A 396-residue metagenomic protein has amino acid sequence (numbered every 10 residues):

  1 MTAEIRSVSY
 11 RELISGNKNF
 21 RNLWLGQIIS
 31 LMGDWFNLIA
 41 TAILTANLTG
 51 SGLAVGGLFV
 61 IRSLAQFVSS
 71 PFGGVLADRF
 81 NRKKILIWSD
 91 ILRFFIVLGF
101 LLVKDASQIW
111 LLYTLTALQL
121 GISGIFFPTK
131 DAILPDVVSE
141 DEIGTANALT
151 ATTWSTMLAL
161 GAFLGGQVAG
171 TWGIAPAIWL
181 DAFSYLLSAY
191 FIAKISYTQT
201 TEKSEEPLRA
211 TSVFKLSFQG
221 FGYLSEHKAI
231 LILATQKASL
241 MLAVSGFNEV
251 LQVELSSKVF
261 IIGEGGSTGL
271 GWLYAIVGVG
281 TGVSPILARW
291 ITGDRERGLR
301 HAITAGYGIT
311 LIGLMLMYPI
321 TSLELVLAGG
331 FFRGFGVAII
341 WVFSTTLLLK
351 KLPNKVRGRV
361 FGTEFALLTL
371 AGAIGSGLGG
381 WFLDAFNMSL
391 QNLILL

Functional and structural regions predicted by a protein language model:
T2-F20, T198-T235: Juxtamembrane intracellular "pre-TM" segments in multi-pass secondary transporters
R11-I43, A117, E226-S245, F331: Pair of pore-lining "gating" transmembrane helices in MFS-fold secondary transporters
I28, I96, I109-I125, L325-I339: Hydrophobic core of transmembrane alpha-helices in multi-pass small-molecule transporters, especially MFS/SLC-type
I39-G52, V250-S267: Short amphipathic helix-loop junctions that connect adjacent transmembrane helices in Major Facilitator Superfamily/SLC
G52-L53, E140-T150, S267, N354-T363: Loop-to-transmembrane helix entry/capping segments in MFS-fold secondary transporters and related SLC/MFSD carriers
Q66-V103: Conserved MFS/SLC helix-loop-helix module at the cytosolic interface between two early adjacent transmembrane helices
V68, F72, I85, G99 (+3 more regions): C-terminal transmembrane bundle of multi-pass solute transporters/carriers
I109-L120, T145-K203, T268-G271, A275-V283 (+2 more regions): Hydrophobic alpha-helical transmembrane segments
